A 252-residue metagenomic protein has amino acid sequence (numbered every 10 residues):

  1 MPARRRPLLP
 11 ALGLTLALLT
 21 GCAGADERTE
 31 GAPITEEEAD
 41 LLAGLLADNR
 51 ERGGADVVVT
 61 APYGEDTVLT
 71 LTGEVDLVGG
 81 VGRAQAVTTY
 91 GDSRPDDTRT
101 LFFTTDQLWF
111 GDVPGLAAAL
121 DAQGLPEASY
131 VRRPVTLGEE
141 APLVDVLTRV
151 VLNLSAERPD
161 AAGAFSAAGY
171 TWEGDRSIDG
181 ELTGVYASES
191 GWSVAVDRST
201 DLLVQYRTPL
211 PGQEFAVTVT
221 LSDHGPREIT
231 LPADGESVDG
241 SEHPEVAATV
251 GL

Functional and structural regions predicted by a protein language model:
P2-V81, E228, G235-V238, E242-L252: N-terminal leader/targeting segments and the immediate start of mature chains
E51-A61, T67-T88, D97-L101, D106-L108 (+3 more regions): One face of beta-strands
G79-N153: An acidic-aromatic
A86-R94, T208-Q213, E236-E242: Short, solvent-exposed aromatic-acidic interface loops
L147-S166: Acidic, glycine-rich loop-and-strand cores that form catalytic or ligand-binding grooves in diverse globular domains
F165-D175: Short secondary-structure junctions
G174-E236: Gly/Pro-enriched, hydrophobic low-complexity segments that function as extracytoplasmic propeptides/linkers
